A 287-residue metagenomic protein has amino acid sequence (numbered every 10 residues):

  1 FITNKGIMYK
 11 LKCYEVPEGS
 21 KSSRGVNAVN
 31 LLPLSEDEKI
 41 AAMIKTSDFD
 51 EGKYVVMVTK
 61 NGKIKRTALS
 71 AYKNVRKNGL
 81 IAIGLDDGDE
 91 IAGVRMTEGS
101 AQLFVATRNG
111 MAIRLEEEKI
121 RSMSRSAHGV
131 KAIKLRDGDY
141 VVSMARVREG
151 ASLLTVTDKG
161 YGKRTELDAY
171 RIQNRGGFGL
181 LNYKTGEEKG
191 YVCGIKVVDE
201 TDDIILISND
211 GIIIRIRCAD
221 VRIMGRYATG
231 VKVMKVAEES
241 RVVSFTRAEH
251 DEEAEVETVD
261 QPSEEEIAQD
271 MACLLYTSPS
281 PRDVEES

Functional and structural regions predicted by a protein language model:
I2-L34, A68-A71, E116-S126: Conserved glycine-bearing catalytic or ligand-binding loops at nucleotide- and phosphate-handling centers of large
E38, G138-D139, K189-G190, T201 (+2 more regions): Repeat-based blade/solenoid architectures
S47-L180, K189-I213: Conserved structured catalytic cores and adjacent interaction surfaces of nucleotide-binding/hydrolyzing enzymes
I120, R222-Y227, E238, E252: Polar interaction faces of repeat-based domains
E188-G190, R217-C218, M224-G230: A cross-kingdom feature marking solvent-exposed beta-strand/loop segments within repeated, beta-rich binding/scaffold
E238-I267: Intrinsically disordered, low-complexity mixed-charge segments
Y276-P281: Conserved small/polar residues in nucleotide/adenosyl-binding loops
